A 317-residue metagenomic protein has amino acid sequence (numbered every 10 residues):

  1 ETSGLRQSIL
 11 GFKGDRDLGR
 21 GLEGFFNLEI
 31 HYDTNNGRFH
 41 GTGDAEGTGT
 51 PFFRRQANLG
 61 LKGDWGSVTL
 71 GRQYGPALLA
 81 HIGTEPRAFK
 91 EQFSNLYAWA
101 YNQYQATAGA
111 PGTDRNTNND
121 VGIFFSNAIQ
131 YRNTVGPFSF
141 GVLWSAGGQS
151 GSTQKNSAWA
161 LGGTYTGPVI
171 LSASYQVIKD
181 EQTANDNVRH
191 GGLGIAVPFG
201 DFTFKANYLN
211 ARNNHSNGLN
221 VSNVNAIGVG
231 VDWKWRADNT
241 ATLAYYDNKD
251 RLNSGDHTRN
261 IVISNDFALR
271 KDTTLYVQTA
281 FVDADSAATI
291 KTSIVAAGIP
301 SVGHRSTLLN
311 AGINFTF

Functional and structural regions predicted by a protein language model:
E1-A146, T164-G167: Outer membrane beta-barrel
E1-S8, F52-A57, I123-N127, G136 (+5 more regions): Residues that define the transmembrane beta-barrel architecture of outer-membrane proteins
I9, I30-T34, Y74-P76, P137 (+7 more regions): Transmembrane beta-strands of outer-membrane beta-barrel pores
L10-F12, A57-L59, I129, L161-G163 (+5 more regions): Membrane-embedded beta-strands of outer-membrane beta-barrel proteins, especially the hydrophobic/small aromatic
L10-L18, G63-S67, V135-P137, G167-V169 (+5 more regions): Outer-membrane beta-barrel proteins
T42-A45, N116, N214-G218, N248-L252 (+1 more regions): Extracellular loop and loop/strand-boundary signature of outer-membrane beta-barrel proteins
Q154-F267, T279: Detector for outer-membrane/organellar transmembrane beta-barrel domains, recognizing the amphipathic beta-strand
F267-L269, F281, S301-F317: Outer-membrane beta-barrel "beta-signal"
